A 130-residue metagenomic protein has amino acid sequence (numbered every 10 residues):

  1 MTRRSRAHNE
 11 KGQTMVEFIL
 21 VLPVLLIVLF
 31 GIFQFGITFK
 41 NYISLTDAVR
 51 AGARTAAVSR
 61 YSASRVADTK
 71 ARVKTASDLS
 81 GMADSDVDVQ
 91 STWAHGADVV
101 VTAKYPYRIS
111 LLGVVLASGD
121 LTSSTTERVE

Functional and structural regions predicted by a protein language model:
T2, A51-E130: Short, conserved structural patches
T2-V73: Alpha-helical assembly-interface signal, strongest on the long, hydrophobic N-terminal helix that forms
